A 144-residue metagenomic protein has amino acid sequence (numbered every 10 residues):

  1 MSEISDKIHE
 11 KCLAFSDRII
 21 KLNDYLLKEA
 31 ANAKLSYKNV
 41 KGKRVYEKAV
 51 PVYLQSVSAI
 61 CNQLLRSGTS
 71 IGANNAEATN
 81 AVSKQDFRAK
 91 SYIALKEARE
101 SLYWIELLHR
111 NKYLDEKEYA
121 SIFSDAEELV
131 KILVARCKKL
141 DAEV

Functional and structural regions predicted by a protein language model:
M1-V144: Amphipathic alpha-helical assembly/interaction segments
